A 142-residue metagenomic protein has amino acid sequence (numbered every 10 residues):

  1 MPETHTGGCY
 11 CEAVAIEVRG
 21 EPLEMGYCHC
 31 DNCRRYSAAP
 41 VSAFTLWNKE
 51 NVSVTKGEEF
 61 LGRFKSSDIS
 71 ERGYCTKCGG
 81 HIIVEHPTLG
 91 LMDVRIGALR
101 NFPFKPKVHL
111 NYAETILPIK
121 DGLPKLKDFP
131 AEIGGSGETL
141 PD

Functional and structural regions predicted by a protein language model:
M1-G8, A13-D142: A short Gly-Trp-Pro
